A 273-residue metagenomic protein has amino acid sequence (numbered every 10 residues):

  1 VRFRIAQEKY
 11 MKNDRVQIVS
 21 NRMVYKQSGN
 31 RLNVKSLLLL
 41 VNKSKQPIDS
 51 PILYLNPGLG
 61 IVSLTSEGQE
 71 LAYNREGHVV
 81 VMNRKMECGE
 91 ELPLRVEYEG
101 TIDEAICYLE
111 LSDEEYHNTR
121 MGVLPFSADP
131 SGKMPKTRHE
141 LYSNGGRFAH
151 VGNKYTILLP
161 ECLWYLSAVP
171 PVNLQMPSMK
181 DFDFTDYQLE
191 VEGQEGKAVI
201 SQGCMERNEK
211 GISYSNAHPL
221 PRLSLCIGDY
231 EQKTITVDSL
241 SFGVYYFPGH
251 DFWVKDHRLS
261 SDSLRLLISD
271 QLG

Functional and structural regions predicted by a protein language model:
V1-R31, G145, M179: N-terminal, polar/Ser/Thr-rich
I18-Y25, G77-M82, P171-M176: Short structured motifs
N33-K35: Short, solvent-exposed loop/turn segments enriched in Ser/Thr/Gly
L40-S44: Asparagine-centered strand-capping/turn motif at beta-strand->loop junctions
P47-I48, G58-P125: A surface-exposed beta-strand-loop module
V81, L189, S213-S215, E231-G273: Juxtacatalytic substrate-recognition/specificity segment
E90-L92, A217-Y230: C-terminal beta-strand-rich structural cap/linker in extracellular carbohydrate-active enzymes
Y98-L223: Extended, low-hydrophobicity, Ser/Thr/Pro/Gly-biased non-transmembrane segments
